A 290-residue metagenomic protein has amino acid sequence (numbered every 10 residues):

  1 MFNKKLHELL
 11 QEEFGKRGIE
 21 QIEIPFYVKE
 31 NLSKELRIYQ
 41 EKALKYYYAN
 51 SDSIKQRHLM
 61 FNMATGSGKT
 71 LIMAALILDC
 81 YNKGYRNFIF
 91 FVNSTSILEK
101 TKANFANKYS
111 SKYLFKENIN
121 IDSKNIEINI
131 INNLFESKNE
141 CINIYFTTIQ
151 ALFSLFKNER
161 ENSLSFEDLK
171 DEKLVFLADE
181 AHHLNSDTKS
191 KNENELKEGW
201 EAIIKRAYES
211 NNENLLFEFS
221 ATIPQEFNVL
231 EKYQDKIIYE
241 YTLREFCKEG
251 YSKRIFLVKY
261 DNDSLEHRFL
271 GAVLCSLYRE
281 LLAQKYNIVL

Functional and structural regions predicted by a protein language model:
M1-S33, R37-I38, Y239-Y241: N-terminal accessory segments
S33-K55: N-terminal pre-P-loop "Q-motif" helix
S53-L76: Walker A/P-loop
S53-Q56, S137-I142, N158-F176: Short basic/glycine-enriched coil/helix segment immediately N-terminal to the Walker B
I72, C80, G84-K116, A151: Conserved Walker A/P-loop ATP-binding site and its immediately adjacent core in helicase/helicase-like ATPase domains
K112-K157: Inter-Walker segment of RecA-like/P-loop motor cores
Q150-A151, S165-S210: SF2 helicase catalytic motif II
V229-L290: Conserved interdomain linker/interface between the two RecA-like ATPase lobes of SF2 helicase motors
